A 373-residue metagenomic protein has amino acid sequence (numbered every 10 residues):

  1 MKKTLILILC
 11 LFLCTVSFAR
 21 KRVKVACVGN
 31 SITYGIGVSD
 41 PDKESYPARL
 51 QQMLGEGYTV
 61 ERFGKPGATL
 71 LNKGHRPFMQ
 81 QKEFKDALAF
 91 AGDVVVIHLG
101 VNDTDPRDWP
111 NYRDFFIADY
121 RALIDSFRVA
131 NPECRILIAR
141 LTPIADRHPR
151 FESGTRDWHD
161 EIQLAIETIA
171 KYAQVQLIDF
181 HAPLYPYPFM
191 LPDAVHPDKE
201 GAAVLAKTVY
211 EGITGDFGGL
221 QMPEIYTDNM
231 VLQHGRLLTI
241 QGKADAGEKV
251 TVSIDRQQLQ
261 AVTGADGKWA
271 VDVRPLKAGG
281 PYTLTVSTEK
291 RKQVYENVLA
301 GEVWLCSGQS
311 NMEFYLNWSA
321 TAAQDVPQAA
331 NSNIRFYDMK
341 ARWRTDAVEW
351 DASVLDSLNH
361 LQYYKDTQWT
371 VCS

Functional and structural regions predicted by a protein language model:
M1, R20-K21, Q52, E56 (+1 more regions): Alpha-helical cap/lid subdomain in secreted, periplasmic, or secretory-pathway luminal O-acyl-processing enzymes
M1-K21: Bacterial Sec-dependent N-terminal signal peptides
R22-C27, I32-R121, L276, N297 (+6 more regions): Conserved SGNH/GDSL esterase-like catalytic core that processes O-acyl groups on lipids and polysaccharides
F217-M222: Proline/serine/threonine-rich low-complexity linkers at boundaries of modular beta-sandwich domains
D228, R236-I240: Structural beta-strand segments of beta-rich domains
Q241-T321: Extended acidic/polar, glycine-enriched regions that form or flank non-catalytic beta-rich accessory modules
P327-W343, V348-L361: C-terminal catalytic domains of large/alpha subunits in multi-subunit enzymes
S357-S373: A conserved hydrophobic secondary-structure block that centers on an alpha-helix together with its immediately flanking
